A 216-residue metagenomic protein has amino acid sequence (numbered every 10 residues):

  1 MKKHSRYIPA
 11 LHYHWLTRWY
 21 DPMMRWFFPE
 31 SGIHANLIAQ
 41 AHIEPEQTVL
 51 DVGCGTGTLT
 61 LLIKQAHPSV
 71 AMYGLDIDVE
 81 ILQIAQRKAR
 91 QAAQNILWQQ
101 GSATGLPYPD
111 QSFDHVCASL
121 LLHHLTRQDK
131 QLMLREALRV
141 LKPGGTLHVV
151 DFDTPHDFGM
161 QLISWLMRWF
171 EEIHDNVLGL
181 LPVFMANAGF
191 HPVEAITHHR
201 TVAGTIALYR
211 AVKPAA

Functional and structural regions predicted by a protein language model:
M1-H42, T58: Conserved class I S-adenosyl-L-methionine
H4-Y7, F27, H148-A188, P192-A207: C-terminal alpha-helical "lid/dimerization" subdomain adjacent to the S-adenosyl-L-methionine
T56-H67: Conserved SAM-binding loop of SAM-dependent methyltransferases across substrates and taxa, primarily the Class I
D78-E80: Conserved SAM/SAH-binding beta-strand->alpha-helix loop
A85-Q86: Conserved SAM-binding loop
A92-G105: Conserved SAM-binding strand-loop segment of SAM-dependent methyltransferases
T104-V116: A short acidic, Gly/Pro-enriched loop at the edge of an enzyme's catalytic core that lines a small-molecule cofactor
Q131-P143: A short glycine-rich, Lys/Arg-flanked "PGG" loop and its adjoining helix->strand segment in the class I
